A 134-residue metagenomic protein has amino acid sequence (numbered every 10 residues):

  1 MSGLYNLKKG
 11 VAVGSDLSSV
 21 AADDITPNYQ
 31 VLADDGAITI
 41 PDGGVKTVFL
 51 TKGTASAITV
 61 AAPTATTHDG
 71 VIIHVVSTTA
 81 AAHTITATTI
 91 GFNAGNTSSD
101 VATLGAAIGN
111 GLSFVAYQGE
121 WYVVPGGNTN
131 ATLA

Functional and structural regions predicted by a protein language model:
M1-T39, T86: Intrinsic low-complexity, repeat-rich intrinsically disordered segments enriched in small/flexible residues
G3-N6, I38-G44, A61-D69: Short, surface-exposed loop and linker segments with low hydrophobicity and enrichment for Pro/Ser/Thr
L4, G10, T47, A57 (+1 more regions): A residue-level signal for beta-strand positions that form part of recognition/binding surfaces within mature
G14, V48-F49, V123: Generic recognition of long tandem-repeat/solenoid scaffolds
T26, T39-P41, T59, G91: Residues marking helix boundaries in flexible regions
D34-K52: N-terminal beta-hairpin/loop module of FHA
K52-A134: Acidic, glycine/polar-enriched metal-coordinating patches/loops that mediate binding to polyanionic ligands
